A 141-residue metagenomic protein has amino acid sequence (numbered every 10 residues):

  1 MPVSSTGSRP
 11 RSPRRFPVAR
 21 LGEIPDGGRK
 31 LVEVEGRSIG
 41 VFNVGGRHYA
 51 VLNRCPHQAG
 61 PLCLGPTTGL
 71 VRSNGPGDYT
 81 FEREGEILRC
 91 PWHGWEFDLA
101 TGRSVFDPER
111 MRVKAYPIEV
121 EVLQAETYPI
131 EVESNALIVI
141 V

Functional and structural regions predicted by a protein language model:
M1-G85, D98-L99, R103, A115-V141: N-terminal pre-ligand scaffold of iron-sulfur
C55, C90-H93: Short cysteine clusters
